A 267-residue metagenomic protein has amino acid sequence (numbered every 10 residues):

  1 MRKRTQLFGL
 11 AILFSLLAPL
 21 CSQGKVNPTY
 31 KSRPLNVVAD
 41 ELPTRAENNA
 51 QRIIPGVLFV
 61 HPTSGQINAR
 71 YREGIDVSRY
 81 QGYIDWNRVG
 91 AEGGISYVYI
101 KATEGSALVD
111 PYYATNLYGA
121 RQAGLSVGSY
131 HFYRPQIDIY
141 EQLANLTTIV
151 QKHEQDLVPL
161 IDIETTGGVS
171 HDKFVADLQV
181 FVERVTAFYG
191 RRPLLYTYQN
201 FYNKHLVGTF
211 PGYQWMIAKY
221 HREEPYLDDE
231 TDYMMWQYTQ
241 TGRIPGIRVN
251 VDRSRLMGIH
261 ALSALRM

Functional and structural regions predicted by a protein language model:
R2-F8: Bacterial N-terminal signal peptides that target proteins for export
G9-P19: Bacterial N-terminal signal peptides
S22-G24: Boundary at the C-terminal end of the N-terminal hydrophobic targeting segment
V26-G74, F210-M267: Functionally critical loop-and-helix segments that line ligand-binding/catalytic clefts of soluble enzyme domains
Q66-A69, G90-G94, R121-A123, K152-Q155 (+3 more regions): Extracellular/periplasmic catalytic domains that process cell-envelope and extracellular macromolecules
I67-G82, K101-L178, T186-F188: Substrate-binding cleft of extracellular glycoside hydrolase catalytic domains
D85-A107: Long, low-complexity, intrinsically disordered polar/charged segments
V158-E230: Catalytic domains of cell-wall/extracellular-matrix polysaccharide-remodeling enzymes, centered on de-N-acetylation
